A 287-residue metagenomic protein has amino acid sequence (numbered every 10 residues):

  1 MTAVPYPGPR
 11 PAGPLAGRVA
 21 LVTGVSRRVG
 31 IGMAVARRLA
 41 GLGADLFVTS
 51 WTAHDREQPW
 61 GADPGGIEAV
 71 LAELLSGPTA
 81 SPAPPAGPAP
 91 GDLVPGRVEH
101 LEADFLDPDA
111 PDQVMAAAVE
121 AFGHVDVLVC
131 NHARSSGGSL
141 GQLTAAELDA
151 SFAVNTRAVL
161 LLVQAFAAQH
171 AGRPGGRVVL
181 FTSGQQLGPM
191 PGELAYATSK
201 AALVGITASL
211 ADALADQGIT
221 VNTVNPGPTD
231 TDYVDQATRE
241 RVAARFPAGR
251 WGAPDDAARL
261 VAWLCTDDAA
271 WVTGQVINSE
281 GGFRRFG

Functional and structural regions predicted by a protein language model:
T2-F122, S136: Short-chain dehydrogenase/reductase
T2-P11, G188, E240, R245 (+2 more regions): Short C-terminal tail/terminal secondary-structure segment of NAD(P)H-dependent dehydrogenase/reductase domains
W60-L71, D112, R134-D149, G192-A195 (+1 more regions): Conserved mid-core segment of classical short-chain dehydrogenase/reductases
R134, G141-V163, V179, L203 (+1 more regions): Catalytic Tyr-X3-Lys loop
V163, S199, T207: Active-site helix of classical SDR
A168, D212-A213, A270: Alpha-helical segment proximal to the catalytic Tyr-Lys
G175, A215, T220, V272-G274: Short, small/polar-rich loop/turn modules that mediate ligand/substrate recognition or access, typified
S183: Residue(s) in the substrate-gating loop at a strand-loop-helix junction that position the organic substrate next
